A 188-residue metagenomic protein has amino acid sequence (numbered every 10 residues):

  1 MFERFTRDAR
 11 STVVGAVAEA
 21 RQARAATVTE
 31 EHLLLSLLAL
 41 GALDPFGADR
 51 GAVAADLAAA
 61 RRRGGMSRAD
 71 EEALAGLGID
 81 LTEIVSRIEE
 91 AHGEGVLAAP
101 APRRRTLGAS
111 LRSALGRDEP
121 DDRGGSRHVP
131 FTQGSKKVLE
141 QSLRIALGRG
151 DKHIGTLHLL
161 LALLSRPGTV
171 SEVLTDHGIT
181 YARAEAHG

Functional and structural regions predicted by a protein language model:
M1-G188: Histone-fold recognition with a strong bias for associated Lys/Arg-rich disordered tails
